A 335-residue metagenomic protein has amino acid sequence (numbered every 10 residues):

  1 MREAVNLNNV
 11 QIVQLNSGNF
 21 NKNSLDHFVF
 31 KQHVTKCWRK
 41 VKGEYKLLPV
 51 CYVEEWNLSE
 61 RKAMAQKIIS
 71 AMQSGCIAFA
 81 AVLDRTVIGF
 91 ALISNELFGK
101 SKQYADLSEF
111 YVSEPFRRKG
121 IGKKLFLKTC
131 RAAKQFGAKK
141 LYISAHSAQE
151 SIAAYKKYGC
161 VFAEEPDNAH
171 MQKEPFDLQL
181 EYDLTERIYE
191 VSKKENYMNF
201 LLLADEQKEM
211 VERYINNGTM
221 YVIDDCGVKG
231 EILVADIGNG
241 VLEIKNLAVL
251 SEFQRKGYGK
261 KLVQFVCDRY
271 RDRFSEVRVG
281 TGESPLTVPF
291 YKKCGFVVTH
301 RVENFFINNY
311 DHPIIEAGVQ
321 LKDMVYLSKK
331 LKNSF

Functional and structural regions predicted by a protein language model:
G18-F20, H27-Q103, S108, S113 (+3 more regions): Acetyl-CoA-dependent GNAT
C76, P175-Q179, G218, L321-Y326: Short hydrophobic/aromatic beta-strand or adjacent loop that forms the aromatic wall/cage of a ligand/substrate-binding
F116, G120-K128, F253, G257-F265: Conserved acetyl-CoA pyrophosphate-binding loop and the N-cap/start of the following alpha-helix in GNAT-like
F126, A148-S151, N168-E174, V249 (+3 more regions): Short glycine/proline-centered loop/turn elements that form peptide/ligand docking sites
A133-H146, Y270-E283: Conserved GNAT acetyl-CoA-binding A-motif
Y142, V161-D177, R278-G280, K292 (+1 more regions): Conserved catalytic-core motifs of GNAT/GCN5-like acyltransferases
I315-F335: Acidic/histidine-enriched, glycine/proline-rich intrinsically disordered or flexible terminal extensions
